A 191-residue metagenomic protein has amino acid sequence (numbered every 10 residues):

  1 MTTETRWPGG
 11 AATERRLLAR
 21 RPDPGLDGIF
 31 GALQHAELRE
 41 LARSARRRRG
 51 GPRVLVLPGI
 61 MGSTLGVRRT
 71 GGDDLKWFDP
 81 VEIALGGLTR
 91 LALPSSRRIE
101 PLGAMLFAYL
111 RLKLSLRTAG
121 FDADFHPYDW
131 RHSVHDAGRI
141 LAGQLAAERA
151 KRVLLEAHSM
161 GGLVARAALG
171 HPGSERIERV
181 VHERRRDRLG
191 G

Functional and structural regions predicted by a protein language model:
M1-G191: N-terminal non-catalytic accessory region
